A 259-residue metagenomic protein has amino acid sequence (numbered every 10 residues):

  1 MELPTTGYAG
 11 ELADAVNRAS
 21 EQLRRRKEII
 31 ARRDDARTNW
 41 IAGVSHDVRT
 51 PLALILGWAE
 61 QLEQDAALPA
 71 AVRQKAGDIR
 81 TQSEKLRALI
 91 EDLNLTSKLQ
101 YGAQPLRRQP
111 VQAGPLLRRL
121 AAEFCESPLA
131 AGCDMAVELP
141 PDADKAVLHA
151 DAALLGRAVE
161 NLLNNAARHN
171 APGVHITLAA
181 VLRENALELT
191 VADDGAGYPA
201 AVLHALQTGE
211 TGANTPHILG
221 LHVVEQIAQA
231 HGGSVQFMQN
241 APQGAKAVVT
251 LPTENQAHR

Functional and structural regions predicted by a protein language model:
M1-A42, I55-E63, E84, I218 (+3 more regions): Membrane-proximal HAMP signal-relay module
Y101-L106, K145-A150: Conserved micro-motifs of the catalytic ATP-binding
R107-A122: A conserved beta-strand-to-alpha-helix junction within the catalytic ATP-binding
S127-L139: Short conserved segments within the C-terminal catalytic ATPase subdomain
N165-A167: Short helix-loop "hinge" at the ATP-lid/N-box region of the Bergerat-fold HATPase_c
G173-N185: Short beta-strand/loop element within the Bergerat-fold HATPase_c
D193: Acidic ATP/Mg2+-coordinating residue in the GHKL
